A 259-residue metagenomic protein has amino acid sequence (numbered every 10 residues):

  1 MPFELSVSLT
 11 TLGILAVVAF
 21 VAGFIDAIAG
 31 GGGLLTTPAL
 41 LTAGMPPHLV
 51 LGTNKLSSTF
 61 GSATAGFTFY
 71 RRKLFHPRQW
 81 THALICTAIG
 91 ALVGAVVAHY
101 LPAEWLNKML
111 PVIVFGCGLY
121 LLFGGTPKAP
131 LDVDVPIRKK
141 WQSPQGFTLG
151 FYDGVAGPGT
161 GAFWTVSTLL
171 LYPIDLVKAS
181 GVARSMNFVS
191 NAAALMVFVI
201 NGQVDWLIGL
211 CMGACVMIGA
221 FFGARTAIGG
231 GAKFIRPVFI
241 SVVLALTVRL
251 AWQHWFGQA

Functional and structural regions predicted by a protein language model:
P2-P46, L131-S180: Selected transmembrane alpha-helices and immediately adjacent juxtamembrane segments of polytopic inner-membrane
L12, K55, L110-V114, G118 (+3 more regions): Residues within membrane-spanning alpha-helices of integral membrane proteins, especially the hydrophobic core/packing
A16, F20, F24, K55 (+10 more regions): Residue-level signature of the transmembrane alpha-helical core of multi-pass small-molecule transporters
M45-N54, P77-H82, P173-R184: Membrane-interface alpha-helices at helix entry/exit sites of multi-pass transporters
G52-W105, N191-S241: Selective hydrophobic functional segments
A63-L74, A95, A103, P111-V135 (+1 more regions): Transmembrane helix exit motif
P77-C86, M109-L110, V133-K139, S180-M186 (+1 more regions): Cytoplasmic-side transmembrane-helix entry/capping segments in multi-pass membrane proteins
T148-P158, A194-G202, L246-Q258: Hydrophobic alpha-helical transmembrane segments in multi-pass integral membrane proteins
